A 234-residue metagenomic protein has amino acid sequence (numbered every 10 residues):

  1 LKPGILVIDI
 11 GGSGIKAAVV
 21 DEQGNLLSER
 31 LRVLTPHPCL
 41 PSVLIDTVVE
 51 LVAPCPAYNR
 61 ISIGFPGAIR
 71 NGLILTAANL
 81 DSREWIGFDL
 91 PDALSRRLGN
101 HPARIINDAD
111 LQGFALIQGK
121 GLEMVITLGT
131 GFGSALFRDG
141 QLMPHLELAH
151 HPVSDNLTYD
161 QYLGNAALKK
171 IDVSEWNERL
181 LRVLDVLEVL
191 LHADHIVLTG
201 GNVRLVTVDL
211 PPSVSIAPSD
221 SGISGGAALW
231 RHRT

Functional and structural regions predicted by a protein language model:
K2-V43, Q141-K170: Short glycine-rich, Thr/Ser-proximal phosphate-binding strand/loop in the N-terminal lobe of ATP-dependent enzymes
I5-D9, R60-S62, E123-T127, V197: Short glycine-aspartate micro-motif
G14, L187-S219: Glycine-rich phosphate-binding loops at beta-strand->alpha-helix junctions
I15-V19, G67, F114, F132-R138 (+1 more regions): Short beta-strand scaffold segments in enzyme catalytic cores
E29-A53, A57-S62, A68-L122, Q161-Y162 (+1 more regions): Glycine-rich phosphate-binding loop and adjoining helix at the ATP-binding site of ATP-dependent phosphoryl-transfer
L90-Q112, Q141-R179: Glycine-rich phosphate-binding loop plus the immediately following alpha-helix
G121-M124, T130-V153: Anionic-ligand binding region
W176-L190: A short, acidic, amphipathic alpha-helical segment used as a generic capping/interface helix at domain edges
